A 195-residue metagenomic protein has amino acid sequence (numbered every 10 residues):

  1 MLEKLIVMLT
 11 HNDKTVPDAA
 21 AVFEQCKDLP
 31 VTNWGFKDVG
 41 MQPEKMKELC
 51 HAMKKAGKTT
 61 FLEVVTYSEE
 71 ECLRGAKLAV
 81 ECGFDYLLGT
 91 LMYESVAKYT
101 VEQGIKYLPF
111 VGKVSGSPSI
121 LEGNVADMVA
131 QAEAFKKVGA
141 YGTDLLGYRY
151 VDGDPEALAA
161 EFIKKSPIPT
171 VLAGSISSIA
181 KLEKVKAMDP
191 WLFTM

Functional and structural regions predicted by a protein language model:
M1-F61, T66-E70, A76-C82, E133-V138 (+1 more regions): Conserved N-terminal beta1-alpha1 strand-loop-helix module at the mouth
E3-T10, T32-F36, T60-V64, L87-G89 (+4 more regions): Hydrophobic faces of well-ordered beta-strands that scaffold small-molecule active sites in alpha/beta enzyme cores
V7-K14, M92-G123, V171-A173, S177-E183 (+1 more regions): Active-site pocket-lining/capping segments in soluble small-molecule metabolic enzymes
P17-A20, C72-A76, Y99-V101, I120 (+2 more regions): Distinct, well-ordered alpha-helical segments
A21-V22, E69-E81, G123-A130, K164-F193: Catalytic cores of alpha/beta
C26, M53, T100, F162-I163: A generic structural signal for well-ordered alpha-helical segments
G57, V65, E69-V151, K165: Conserved anion-binding
